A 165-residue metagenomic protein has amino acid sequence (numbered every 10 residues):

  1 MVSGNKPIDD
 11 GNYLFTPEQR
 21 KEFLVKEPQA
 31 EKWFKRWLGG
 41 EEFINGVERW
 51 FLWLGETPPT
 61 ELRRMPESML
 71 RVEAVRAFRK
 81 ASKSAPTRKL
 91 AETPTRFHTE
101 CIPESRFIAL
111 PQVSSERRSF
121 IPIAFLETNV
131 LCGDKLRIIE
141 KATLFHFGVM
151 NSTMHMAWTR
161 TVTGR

Functional and structural regions predicted by a protein language model:
M1-R165: Polybasic, glycine- and aromatic-enriched phosphate-binding surface used to engage nucleic acids
